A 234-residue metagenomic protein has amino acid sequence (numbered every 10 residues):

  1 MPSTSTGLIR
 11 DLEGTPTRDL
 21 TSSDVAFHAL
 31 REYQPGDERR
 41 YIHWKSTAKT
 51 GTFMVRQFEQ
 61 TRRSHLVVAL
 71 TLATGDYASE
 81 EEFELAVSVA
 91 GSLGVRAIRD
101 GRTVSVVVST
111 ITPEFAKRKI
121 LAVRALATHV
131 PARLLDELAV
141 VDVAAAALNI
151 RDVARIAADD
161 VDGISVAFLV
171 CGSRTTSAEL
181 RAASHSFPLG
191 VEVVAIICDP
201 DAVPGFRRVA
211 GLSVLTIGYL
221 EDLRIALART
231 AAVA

Functional and structural regions predicted by a protein language model:
M1-G7: Membrane-proximal, non-transmembrane interaction regions of membrane/secretory-pathway proteins
R10-Y33: Intrinsically disordered, low-complexity linkers and stems that provide flexible hinges in membrane-associated
L12, E32-A234: Exposed, interaction-prone extracellular/peripheral surfaces
